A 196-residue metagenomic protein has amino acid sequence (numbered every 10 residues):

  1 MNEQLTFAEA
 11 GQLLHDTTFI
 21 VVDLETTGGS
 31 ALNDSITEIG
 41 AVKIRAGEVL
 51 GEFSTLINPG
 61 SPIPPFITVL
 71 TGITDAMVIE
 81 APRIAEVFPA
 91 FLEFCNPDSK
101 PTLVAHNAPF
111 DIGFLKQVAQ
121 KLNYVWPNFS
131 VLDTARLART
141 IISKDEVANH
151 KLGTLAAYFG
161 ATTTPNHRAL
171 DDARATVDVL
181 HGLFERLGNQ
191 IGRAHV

Functional and structural regions predicted by a protein language model:
M1-F129, N149-T163, H167: Conserved non-catalytic scaffold segment of RNase H-like nuclease domains
V118-L122, T140, Y158, V179-R186: Active-site catalytic microenvironments for nucleophilic, acid-base chemistry
Q120, V131-N149: Short alpha-helix plus adjacent loop in nuclease-associated cores
D145-E146, L183-Q190: Short helix-capping/linker segments at secondary-structure and domain boundaries
R168-G182: Acidic, divalent-metal-coordinating active-site segment for phosphoryl/phosphodiester hydrolysis, typified by short
A194-V196: Conserved small/polar residues in nucleotide/adenosyl-binding loops
